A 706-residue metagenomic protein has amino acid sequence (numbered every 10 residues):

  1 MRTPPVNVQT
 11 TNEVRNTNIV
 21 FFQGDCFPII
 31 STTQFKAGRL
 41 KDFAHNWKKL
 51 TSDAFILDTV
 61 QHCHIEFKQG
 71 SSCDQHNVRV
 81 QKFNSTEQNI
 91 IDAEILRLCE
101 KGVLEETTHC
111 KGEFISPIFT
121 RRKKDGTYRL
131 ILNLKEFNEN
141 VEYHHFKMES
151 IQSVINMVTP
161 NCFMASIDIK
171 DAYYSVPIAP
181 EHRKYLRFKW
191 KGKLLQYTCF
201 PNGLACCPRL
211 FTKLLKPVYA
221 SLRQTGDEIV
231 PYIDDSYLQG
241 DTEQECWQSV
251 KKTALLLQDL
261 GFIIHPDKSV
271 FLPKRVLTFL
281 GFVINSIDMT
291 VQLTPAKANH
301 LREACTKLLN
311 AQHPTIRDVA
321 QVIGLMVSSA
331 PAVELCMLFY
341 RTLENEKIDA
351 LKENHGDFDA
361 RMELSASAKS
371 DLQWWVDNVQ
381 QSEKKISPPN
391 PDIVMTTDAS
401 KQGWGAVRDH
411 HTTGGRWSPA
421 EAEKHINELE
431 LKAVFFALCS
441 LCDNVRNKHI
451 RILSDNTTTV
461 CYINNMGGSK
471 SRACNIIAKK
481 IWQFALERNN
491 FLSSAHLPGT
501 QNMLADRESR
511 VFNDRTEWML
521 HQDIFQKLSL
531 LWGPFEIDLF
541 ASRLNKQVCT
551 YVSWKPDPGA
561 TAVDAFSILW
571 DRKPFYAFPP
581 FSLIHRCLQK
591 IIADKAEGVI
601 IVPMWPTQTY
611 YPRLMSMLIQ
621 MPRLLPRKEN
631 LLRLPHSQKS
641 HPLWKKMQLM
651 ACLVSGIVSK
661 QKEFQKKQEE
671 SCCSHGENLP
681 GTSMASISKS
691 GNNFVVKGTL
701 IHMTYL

Functional and structural regions predicted by a protein language model:
T11-F146, K193, V230-D235, V333-L364: Reverse-transcribing Pol proteins
D42-H76, R121-R129, K170-L195, R209-Q224 (+6 more regions): Reverse-transcriptase-like RNA-dependent polymerase core
F55, P208-K252, L256-L257, P266 (+1 more regions): Active-site palm subdomain of RNA-directed nucleic acid polymerases
L98, C162, Y173, L194-D227 (+1 more regions): Conserved pre-motif C helix in the palm subdomain of viral-like polymerases
N138-H144, S175-P177, Q224-L260, F282-L293 (+2 more regions): Catalytic palm subdomain of template-directed nucleic-acid polymerases, centered on the conserved carboxylate motif
E142, N156, F271-K384, G499: C-terminal reverse transcriptase regions that engage the nucleic-acid substrate
G192-L210, L214, K307, D409-K432 (+2 more regions): A short, polar/acidic, helix/strand-boundary loop motif
L438-M503, R507: RNase H catalytic domain
